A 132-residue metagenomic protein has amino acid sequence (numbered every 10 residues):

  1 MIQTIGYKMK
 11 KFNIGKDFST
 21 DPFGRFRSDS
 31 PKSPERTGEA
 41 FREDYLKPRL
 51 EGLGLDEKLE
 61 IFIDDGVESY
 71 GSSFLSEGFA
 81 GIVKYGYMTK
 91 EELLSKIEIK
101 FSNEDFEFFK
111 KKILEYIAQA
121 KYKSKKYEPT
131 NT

Functional and structural regions predicted by a protein language model:
M1-K8: Short, Lys/Arg-enriched N-terminal segments with co-localized hydrophobic residues within the first ~10-30 amino acids
K8-K10, L94-S95: Short glycine-/polar-rich loops that comprise or flank the Walker A/P-loop and associated switch/sensor motifs
M9-D17: Short amphipathic
D17-E43, R49-L59, I63-K110: Amphipathic alpha-helical interaction surfaces in cytosolic regulatory modules
Y122-T132: Extended, charge-rich low-complexity interaction segments
